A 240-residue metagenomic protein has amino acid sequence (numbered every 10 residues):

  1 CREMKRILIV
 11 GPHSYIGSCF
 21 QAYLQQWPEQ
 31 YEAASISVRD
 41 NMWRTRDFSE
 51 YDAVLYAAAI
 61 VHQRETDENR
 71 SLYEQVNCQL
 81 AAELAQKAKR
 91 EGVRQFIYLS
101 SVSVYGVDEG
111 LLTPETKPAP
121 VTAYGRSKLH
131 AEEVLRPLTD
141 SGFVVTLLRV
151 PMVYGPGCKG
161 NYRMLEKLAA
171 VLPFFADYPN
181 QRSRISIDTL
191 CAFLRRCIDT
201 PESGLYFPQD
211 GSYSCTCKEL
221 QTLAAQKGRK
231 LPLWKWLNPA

Functional and structural regions predicted by a protein language model:
R6-Q26: N-terminal Rossmann NAD(P)H-binding glycine-rich loop of SDR-like oxidoreductase domains
R44-E83, K87, V104-G106: NAD(P)H-binding glycine-rich loop region in Rossmannoid oxidoreductase-like domains and their noncatalytic homologs
T66, K167-I185, T189, C197 (+1 more regions): A conserved pocket-lining segment of Rossmann-fold NAD(P)-dependent short-chain dehydrogenase/reductase
L72-L80, P118, T122, R126-L129 (+1 more regions): Glycine-rich NAD(P)-binding loop of the Rossmann-fold in SDR/ketoreductase-type enzymes
A82-A123, T146: Conserved Rossmann-fold NAD(P)-dependent oxidoreductase catalytic core, especially the SDR/UDP-sugar
Y105, T146-M164: Flexible, glycine-rich beta-alpha linker
A119-T146: Active-site Tyr-X1-5-Lys
F193-A240: Mid/C-terminal beta-alpha module of Rossmann-like enzyme folds, strongest in SDR-family dehydrogenases/epimerases
